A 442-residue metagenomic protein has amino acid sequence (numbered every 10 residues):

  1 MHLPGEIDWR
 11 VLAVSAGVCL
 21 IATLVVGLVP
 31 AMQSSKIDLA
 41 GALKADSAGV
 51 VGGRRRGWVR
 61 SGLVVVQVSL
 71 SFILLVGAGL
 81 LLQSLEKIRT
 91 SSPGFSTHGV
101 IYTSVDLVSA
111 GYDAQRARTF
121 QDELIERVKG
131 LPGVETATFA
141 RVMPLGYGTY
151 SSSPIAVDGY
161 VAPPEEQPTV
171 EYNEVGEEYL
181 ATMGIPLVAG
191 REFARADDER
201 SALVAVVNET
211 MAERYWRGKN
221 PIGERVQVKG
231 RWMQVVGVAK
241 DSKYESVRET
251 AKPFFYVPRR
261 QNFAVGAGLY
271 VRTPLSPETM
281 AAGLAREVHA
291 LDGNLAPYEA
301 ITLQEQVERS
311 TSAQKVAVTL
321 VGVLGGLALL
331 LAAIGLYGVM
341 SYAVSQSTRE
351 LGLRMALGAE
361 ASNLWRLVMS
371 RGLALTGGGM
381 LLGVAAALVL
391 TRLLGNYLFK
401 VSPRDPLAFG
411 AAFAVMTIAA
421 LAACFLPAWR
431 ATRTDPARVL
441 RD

Functional and structural regions predicted by a protein language model:
M1-G17, A48-V64, Q261-F263, R286 (+4 more regions): Membrane-helix entry/capping segments
M1-Y112, L398, A437-D442: Alpha-helical transmembrane segments of integral membrane proteins
I21-V25, R56-L82, Q314-R349, G377-G378 (+1 more regions): Hydrophobic alpha-helical transmembrane segments of multi-pass inner-membrane transport and secretion
K36-V50, I334-L375, R433-R441: Intracellular coupling helices
T119-A313, T319: Mid-to-C-terminal secondary-structure elements that act as membrane-proximal/extracytoplasmic interface segments
A328, R349-G395, A411, V415 (+1 more regions): Transmembrane alpha-helical interface segments in multi-pass membrane proteins
A422-F425, A437: Hydrophobic alpha-helical transmembrane segments of membrane transport and translocation systems, primarily multi-pass
